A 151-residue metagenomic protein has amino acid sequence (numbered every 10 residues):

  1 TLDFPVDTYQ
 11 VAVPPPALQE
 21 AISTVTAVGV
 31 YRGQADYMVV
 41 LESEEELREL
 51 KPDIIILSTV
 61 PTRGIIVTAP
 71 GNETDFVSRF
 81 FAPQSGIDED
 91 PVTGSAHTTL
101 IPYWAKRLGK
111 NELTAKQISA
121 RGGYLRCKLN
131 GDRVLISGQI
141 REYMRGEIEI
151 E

Functional and structural regions predicted by a protein language model:
T1-E151: Active-site proximal loop and beta-alpha junction motif in alpha/beta enzyme cores
